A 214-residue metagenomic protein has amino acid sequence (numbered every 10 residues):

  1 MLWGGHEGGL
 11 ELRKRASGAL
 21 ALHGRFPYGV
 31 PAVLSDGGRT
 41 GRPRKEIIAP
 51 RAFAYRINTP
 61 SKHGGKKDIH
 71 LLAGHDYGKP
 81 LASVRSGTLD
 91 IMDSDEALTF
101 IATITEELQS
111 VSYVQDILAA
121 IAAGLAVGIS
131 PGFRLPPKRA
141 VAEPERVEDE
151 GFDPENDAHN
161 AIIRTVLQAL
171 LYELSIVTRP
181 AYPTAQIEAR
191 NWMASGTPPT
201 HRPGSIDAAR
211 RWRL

Functional and structural regions predicted by a protein language model:
M1-P199: Signature of dsDNA virion morphogenesis modules
G196-L214: Terminal short linear interaction segments
